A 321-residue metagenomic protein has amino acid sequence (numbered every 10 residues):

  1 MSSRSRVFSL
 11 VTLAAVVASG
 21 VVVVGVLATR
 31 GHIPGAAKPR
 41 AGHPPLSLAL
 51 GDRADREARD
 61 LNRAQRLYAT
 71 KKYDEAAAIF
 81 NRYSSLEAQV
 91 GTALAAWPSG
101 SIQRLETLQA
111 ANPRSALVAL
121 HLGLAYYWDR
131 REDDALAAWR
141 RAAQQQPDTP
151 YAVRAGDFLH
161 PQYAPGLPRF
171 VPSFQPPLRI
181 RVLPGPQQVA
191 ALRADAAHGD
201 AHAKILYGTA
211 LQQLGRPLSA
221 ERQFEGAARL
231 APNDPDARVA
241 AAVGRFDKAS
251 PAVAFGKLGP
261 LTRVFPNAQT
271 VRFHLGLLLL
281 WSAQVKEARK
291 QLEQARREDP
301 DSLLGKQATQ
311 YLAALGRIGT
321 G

Functional and structural regions predicted by a protein language model:
L48-P98, H121, R169-S219: Alpha-helical segment of the N-proximal tetratricopeptide repeat
A54, P113, P147-P150, A197-D200 (+3 more regions): Short coil turns that delineate tetratricopeptide repeat
A58, E87, L117, P150-R154 (+6 more regions): Start-of-helix register in tetratricopeptide repeats
Q65, T92-L94, L124, P161 (+4 more regions): Residue-level recognition of tetratricopeptide repeat
A69, L94, P98, W128-D129 (+5 more regions): Register position in tetratricopeptide repeats
N81, S85-A111, Q175-R181, D200-N267: Alpha-helical adaptor scaffolds
G91, H121, R154-F158, L206 (+3 more regions): Canonical tetratricopeptide repeat
